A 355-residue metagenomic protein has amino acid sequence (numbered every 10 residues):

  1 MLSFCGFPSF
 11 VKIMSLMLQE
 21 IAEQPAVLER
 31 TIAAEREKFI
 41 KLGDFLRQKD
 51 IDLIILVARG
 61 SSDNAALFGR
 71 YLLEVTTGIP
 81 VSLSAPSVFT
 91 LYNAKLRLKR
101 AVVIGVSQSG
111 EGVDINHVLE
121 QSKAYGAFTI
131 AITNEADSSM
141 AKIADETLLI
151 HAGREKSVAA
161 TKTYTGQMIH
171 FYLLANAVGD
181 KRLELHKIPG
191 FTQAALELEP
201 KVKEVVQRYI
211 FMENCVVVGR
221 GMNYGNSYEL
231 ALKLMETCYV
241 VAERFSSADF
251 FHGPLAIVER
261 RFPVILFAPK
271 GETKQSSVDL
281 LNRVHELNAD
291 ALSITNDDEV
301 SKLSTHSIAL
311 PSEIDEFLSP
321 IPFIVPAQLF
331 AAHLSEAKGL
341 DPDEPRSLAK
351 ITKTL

Functional and structural regions predicted by a protein language model:
S15-I51, E146-I150, R154-P263, T273-K274 (+1 more regions): Active-site phosphate/pyrophosphate-binding segments
E37, R47-F191, R220, F267-E313 (+2 more regions): Glycine-rich phosphate-binding loops that contact phosphosugars or nucleotide phosphates
N64, F68-G69, S227-E236, I324: Conserved phosphate/anionic-ligand binding catalytic regions in large, soluble enzymes, centered on
M212-E213, T237, R261-P263, N288-A291 (+2 more regions): Active-site lining segments that contact anionic ligands and/or coordinate catalytic metals
E313-L355: Peripheral docking tails and interdomain loops at the edges of cofactor- or intermediate-handling domains
